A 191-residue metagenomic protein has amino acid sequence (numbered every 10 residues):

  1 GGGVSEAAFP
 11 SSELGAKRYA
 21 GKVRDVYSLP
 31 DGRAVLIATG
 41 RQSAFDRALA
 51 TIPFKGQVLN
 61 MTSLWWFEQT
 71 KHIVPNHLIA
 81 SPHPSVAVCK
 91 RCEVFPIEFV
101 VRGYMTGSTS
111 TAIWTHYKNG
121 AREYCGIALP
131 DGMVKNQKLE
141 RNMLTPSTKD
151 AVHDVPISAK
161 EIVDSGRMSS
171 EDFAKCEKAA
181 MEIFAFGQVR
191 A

Functional and structural regions predicted by a protein language model:
G2-D150: Active-site loop/lid in soluble adenylation, ligation, and acyl-transfer enzymes
L139-S170: A short mid-domain helix/strand-loop element embedded in enzyme catalytic domains that forms or borders the active-site
R167-A191: A long amphipathic alpha-helix within ATP-dependent nucleotide-binding catalytic cores
